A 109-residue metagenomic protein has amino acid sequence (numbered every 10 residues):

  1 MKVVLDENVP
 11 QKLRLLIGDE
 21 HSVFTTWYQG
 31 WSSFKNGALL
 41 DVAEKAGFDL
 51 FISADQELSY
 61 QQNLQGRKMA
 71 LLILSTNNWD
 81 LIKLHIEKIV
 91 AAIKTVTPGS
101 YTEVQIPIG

Functional and structural regions predicted by a protein language model:
K2-G47: N-terminal first-folded block
R14-L15, Q61-N63, K83: Short glycine-/acidic-enriched loop or helix-start segments at secondary-structure transitions that form or flank
E20, L58-S59, Q65, P98: Solvent-exposed interaction patches of small proteins and small membrane subunits
L40, G66-M69: Short low-complexity, flexible loop/linker segments enriched in glycine and/or proline with clustered acidic
E44-L64: Acidic, metal-binding active-site segment of PIN/NYN-like and related structure-specific nucleases
A70-G109: C-terminal structural segments of small proteins and small subunits
